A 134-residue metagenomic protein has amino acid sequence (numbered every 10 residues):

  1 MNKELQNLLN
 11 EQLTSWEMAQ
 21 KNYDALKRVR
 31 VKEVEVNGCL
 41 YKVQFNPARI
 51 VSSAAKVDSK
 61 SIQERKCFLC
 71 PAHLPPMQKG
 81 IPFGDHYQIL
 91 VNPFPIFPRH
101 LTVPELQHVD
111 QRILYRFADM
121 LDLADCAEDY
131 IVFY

Functional and structural regions predicted by a protein language model:
M1-F133: Active-site microenvironments that recognize anionic phosphate/pyrophosphate groups
